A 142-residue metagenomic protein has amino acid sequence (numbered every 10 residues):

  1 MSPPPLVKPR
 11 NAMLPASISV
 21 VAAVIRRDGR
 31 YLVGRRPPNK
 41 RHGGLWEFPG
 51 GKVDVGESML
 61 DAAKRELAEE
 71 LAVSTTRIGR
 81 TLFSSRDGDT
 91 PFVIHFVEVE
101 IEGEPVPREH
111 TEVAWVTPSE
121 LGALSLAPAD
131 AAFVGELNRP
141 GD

Functional and structural regions predicted by a protein language model:
V7-L32, K52: Conserved N-terminal beta-strand and adjoining loop/helix that marks the start of the Nudix/MutT-like hydrolase domain
S19-V21, G29, F92-H95, T111: Change "...and in nucleic-acid phosphodiester-cleaving endonucleases..." to "...and in nucleic-acid processing enzymes
I25-R26, V33, V99, W115: Conserved hydrophobic "DFG−1" position in protein kinase catalytic cores
R27-E69, V73: Conserved Nudix-box catalytic region and its N-terminal flanking loop in Nudix hydrolases and closely related
S74-T75, F83-P107, A114, P118: Active-site-adjacent beta-strand/loop module that shapes the phosphate/pyrophosphate-binding cleft
V106-L137: NUDIX/MutT-family hydrolases
N138-D142: Generic C-terminal helix-cap and adjacent flexible tail
